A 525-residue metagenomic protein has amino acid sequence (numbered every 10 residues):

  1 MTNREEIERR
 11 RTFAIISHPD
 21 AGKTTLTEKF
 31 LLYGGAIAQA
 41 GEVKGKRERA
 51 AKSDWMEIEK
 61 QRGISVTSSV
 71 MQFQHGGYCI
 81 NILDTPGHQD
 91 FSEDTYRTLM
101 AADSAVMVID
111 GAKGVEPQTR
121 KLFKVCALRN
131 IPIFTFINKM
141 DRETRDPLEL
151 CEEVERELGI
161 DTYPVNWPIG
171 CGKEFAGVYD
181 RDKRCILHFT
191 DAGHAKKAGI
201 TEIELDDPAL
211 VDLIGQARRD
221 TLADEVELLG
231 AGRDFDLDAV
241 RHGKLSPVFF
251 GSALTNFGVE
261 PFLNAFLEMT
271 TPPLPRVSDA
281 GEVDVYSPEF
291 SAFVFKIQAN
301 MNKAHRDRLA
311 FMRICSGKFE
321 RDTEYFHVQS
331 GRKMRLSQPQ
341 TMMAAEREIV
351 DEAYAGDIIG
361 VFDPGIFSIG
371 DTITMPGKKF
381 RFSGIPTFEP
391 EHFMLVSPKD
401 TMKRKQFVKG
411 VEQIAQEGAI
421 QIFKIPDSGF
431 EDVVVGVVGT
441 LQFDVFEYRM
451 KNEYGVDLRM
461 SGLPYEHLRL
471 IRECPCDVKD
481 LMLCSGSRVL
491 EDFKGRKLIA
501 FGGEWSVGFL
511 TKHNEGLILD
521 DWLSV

Functional and structural regions predicted by a protein language model:
M1-V525: Structural and coupling elements of P-loop NTPases
